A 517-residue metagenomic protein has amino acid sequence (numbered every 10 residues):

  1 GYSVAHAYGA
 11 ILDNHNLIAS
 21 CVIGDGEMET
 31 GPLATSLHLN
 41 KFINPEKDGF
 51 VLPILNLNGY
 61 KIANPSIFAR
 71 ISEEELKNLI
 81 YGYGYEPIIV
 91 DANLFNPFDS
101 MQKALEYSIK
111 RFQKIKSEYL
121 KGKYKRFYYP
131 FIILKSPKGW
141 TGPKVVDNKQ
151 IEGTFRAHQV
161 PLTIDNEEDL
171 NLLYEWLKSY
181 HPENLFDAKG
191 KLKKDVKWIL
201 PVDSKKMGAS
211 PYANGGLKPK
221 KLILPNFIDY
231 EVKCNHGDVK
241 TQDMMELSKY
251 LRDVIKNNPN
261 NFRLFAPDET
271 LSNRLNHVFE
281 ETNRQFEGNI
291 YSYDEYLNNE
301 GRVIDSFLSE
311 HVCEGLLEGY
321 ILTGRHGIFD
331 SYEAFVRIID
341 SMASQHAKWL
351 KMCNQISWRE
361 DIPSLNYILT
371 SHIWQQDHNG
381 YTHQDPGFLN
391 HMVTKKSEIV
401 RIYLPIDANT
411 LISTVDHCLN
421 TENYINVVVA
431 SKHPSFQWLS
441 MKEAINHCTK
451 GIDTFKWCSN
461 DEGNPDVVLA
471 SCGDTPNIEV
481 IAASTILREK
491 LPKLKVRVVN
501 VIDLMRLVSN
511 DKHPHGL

Functional and structural regions predicted by a protein language model:
G1-D195, G380, Q384-L517: Glycine-rich ThDP/TPP pyrophosphate-binding loop and its adjacent helix/strand module within ThDP-dependent enzymes
G1-S20, E74, E183-F436, S440 (+2 more regions): Thiamine diphosphate
